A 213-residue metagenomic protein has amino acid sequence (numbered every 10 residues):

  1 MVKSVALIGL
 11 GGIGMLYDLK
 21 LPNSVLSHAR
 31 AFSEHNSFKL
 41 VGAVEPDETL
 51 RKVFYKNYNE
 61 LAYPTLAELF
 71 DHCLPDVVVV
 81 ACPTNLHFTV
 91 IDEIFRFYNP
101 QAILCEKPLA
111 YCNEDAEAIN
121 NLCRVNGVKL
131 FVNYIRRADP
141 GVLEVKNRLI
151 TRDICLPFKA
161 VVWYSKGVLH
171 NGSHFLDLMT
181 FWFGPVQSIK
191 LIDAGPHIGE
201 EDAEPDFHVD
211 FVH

Functional and structural regions predicted by a protein language model:
M1-N57, T180: N-terminal Rossmann-like dinucleotide-binding module
S27, A31, V53, E68 (+7 more regions): Alpha-helical elements of Rossmann-like donor-binding domains used by nucleotide-donor carbohydrate transfer enzymes
Y58-L122: Beta-loop-alpha module in the N-terminal Rossmann-like domain of NAD(P)-dependent dehydrogenases, especially those
P64, C105, V132-Y134, K190-D193: Short loop/edge segments at beta-strand edges and connector loops that shape dinucleotide/nucleotide cofactor-binding
V77, L109-N171: A contiguous active-site-proximal alpha/beta segment in oxidoreductase catalytic domains
L156-H213: Rossmann-like dinucleotide-binding domain that binds NAD(P)(H)
